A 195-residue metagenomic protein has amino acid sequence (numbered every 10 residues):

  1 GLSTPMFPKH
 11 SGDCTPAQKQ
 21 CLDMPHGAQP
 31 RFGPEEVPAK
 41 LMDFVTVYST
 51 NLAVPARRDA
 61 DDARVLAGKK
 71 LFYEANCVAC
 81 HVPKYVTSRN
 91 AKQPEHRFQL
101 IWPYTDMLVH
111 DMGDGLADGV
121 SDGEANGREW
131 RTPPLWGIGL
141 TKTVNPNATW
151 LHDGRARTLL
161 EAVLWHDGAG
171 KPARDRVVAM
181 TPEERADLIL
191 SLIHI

Functional and structural regions predicted by a protein language model:
G1-I193: Periplasmic c-type cytochrome electron-transfer domains
